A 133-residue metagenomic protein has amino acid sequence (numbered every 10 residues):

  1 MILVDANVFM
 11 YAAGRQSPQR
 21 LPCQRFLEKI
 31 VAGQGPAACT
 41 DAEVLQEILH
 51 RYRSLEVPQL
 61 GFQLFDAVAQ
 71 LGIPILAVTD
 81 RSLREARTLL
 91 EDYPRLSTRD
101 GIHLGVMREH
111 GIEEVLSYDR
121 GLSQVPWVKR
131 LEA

Functional and structural regions predicted by a protein language model:
M1, L104-A133: Acidic, PIN/NYN-like endoribonuclease modules and their adjacent C-terminal/linker elements
M1-Q19: Metal-dependent nucleic-acid phosphoesterase active-site entry motif
L3-V4, P22-L55, L76-A77: PIN/NYN-family metal-dependent endoribonuclease catalytic core
V4-D5, T40, L96-S97, D119 (+1 more regions): Histidine- and aromatic-rich ligand-binding microenvironments
F9, L45, L122-S123: A generic structural signal for short hydrophobic patches within well-formed alpha-helices
A42-E43, D80, D119-R120: Short secondary-structure boundary segments
R53-V68: Glycine/small-residue-rich phosphate/adenosyl-binding loop
I73-L116: Active-site neighborhoods of divalent-metal-dependent phosphate/nucleic-acid chemistry enzymes
